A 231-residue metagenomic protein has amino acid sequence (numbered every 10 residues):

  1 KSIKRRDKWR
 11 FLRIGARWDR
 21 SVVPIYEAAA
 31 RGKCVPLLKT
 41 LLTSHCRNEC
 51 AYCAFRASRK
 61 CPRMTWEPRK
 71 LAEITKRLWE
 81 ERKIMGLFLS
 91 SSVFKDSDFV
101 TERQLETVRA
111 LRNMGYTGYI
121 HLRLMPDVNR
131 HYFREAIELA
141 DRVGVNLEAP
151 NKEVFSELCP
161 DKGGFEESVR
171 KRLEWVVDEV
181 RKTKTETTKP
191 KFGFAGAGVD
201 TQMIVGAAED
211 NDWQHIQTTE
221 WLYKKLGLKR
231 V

Functional and structural regions predicted by a protein language model:
K1-N48: Flexible, acidic/Gly-rich N-terminal and inter-domain linker regions that tether and position cofactor-handling modules
L37, C50, L89, V145 (+1 more regions): Conserved, mostly hydrophobic/aromatic
T40-R69: Canonical Radical SAM [4Fe-4S] cluster-binding loop centered on the CxxxCxxC motif and its immediate flanking residues
N48-Y52, K83, E148: Residues forming anionic-ligand binding surfaces in small-molecule and nucleic-acid pockets of primarily soluble enzymes
C53, G86-L89, V143-V145, V231: Hydrophobic residues within beta-strands of alpha/beta enzymes
F55-C61, L87-S97, I120: Short acidic, glycine/Ser/Thr-rich loop/turn "cap" segments at secondary-structure junctions
A72, K95-V231: Conserved AdoMet/S-adenosylmethionine-binding subsite of the radical SAM
I74-S92: Short Fe-S-cluster ligation motifs
